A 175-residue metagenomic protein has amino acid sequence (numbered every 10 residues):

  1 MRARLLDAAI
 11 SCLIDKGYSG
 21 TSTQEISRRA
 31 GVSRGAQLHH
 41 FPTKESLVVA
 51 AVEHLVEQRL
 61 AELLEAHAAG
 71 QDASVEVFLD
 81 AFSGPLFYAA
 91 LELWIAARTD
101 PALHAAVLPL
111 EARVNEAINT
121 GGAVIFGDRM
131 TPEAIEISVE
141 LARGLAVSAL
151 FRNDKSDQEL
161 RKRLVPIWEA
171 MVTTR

Functional and structural regions predicted by a protein language model:
M1, L5-A8, L86, A134: N-terminal positioning helix adjacent to the helix-turn-helix/winged-helix DNA-binding module
R4, A8-S46, A50: Helix-turn-helix
A8-D15, E62, A89, L93 (+1 more regions): Solvent-exposed, amphipathic alpha-helical segments
P42-S46, A50, R98, A102 (+1 more regions): Residues in soluble alpha-helical coiled-coils and helical-bundle/repeat scaffolds
K44, A51, L55-R59, L86 (+2 more regions): Hydrophobic/aromatic residues within well-ordered alpha-helical segments
S46, A50, L60-Y88, A134-S138 (+1 more regions): Hydrophobic alpha-helical connector segments
A81-A105, E111: Amphipathic alpha-helical segments used for helix-helix packing
H104-L108, V124-R175: Hydrophobic/aromatic-rich alpha-helical bundle segments in the mid-to-C-terminal region
